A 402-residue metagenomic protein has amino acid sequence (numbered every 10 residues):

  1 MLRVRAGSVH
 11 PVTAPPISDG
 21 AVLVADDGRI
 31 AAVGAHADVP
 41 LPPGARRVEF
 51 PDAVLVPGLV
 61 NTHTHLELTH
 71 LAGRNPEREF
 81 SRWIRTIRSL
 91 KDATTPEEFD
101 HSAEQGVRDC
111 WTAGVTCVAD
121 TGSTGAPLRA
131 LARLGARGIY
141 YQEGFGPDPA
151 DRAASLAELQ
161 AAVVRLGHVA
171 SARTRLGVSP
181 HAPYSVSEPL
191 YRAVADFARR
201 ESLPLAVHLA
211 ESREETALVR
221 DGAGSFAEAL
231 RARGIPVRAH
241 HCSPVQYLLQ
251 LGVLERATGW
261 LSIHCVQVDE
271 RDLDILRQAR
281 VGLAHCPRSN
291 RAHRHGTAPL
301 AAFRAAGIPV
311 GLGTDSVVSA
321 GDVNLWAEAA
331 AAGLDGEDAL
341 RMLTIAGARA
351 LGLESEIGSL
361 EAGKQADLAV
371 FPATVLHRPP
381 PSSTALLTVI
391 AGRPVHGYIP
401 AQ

Functional and structural regions predicted by a protein language model:
M1-P42, L376: N-terminal metal-binding scaffold of metallo-dependent hydrolase/deaminase domains
L2-A6, P40-R82, E104, R108-T112: Replace "His-x-His-based motif
V54, A72-A136, A157-S171: Alpha-helical scaffold segments that flank or form the walls of functional sites
G58-T64, V118-A119, G138-Y141, L176-P180 (+4 more regions): Hydrophobic faces of well-ordered beta-strands that scaffold small-molecule active sites in alpha/beta enzyme cores
H70-H101, G135, I139-F145, S212-T258: Active-site gating loops and adjacent loop-to-helix segments of metal-dependent hydrolytic enzymes
D120, S179-A195, H264-V266, R291-R294: Active-site glycine- and acidic-residue-rich loops that bind and position anionic ligands or nucleotide-like cofactors
L251-R256, H285, G296-A373: His/Asp/Glu-enriched, well-ordered alpha-helical/loop segment that forms or immediately abuts the divalent-metal
R349, Q365-Q402: C-terminal cap of metal-dependent C-N hydrolases
